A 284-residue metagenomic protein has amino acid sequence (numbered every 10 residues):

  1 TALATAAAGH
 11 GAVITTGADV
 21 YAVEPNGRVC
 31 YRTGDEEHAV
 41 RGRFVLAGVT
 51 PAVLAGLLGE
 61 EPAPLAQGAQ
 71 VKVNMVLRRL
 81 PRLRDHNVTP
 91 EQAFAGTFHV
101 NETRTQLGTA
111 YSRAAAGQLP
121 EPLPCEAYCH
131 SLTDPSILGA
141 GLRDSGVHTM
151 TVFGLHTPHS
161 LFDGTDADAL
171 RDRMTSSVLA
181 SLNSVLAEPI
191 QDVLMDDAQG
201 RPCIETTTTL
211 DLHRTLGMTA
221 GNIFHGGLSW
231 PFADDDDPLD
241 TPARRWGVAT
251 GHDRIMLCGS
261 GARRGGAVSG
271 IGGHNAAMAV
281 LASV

Functional and structural regions predicted by a protein language model:
T1-T5, T15, D166-M174: Short beta-strand to alpha-helix junction loop
T16-R143, G247: Mid-domain catalytic core of redox enzymes that form a hydrophobic substrate pocket/lid adjacent to a catalytic redox
A52, V76-R78, L142-V178: Conserved FAD/dinucleotide-binding core of flavoprotein oxidoreductases
Q70, T157-A167, I255-A262: Glycine- and acidic
P120-Y128, E188-R263: A glycine-rich dinucleotide-binding beta-alpha-beta segment and adjacent secondary-structure elements that constitute
L182: Structured binding elements
P202, A282-V284: Active-site-proximal substrate-binding core of FAD-dependent oxidoreductases
S260-L281: A conserved FAD-binding loop/helix module that cradles the flavin
